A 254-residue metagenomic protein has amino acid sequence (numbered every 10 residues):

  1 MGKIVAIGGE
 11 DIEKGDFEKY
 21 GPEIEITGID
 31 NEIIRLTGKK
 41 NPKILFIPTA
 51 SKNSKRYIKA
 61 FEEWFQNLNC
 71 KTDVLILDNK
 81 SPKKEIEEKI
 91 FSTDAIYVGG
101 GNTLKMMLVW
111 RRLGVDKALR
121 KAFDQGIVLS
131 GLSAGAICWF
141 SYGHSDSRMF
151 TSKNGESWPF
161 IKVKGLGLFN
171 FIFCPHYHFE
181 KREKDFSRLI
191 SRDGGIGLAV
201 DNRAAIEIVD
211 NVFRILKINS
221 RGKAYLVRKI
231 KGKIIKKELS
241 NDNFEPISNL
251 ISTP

Functional and structural regions predicted by a protein language model:
M1, K39-I44, T93, G126: A general structural motif
M1-K40, T49-K59, S145, M149-P254: C-terminal and late-domain segments of enzyme folds
L45-G101, K105: Portal/gating segments that form or line small-molecule/metal binding sites
W64, R112-K117, H144-N154: A glycine- and small-aliphatic-rich helix-loop capping segment at beta-alpha/alpha-beta transitions that lines
K89, L113-G126: Catalytic-core regions built around general acid/base machinery
Y97-G100, F123-Y142: Catalytic nucleophile loop
T103-L113: Glycine/threonine-rich flexible loop motifs
